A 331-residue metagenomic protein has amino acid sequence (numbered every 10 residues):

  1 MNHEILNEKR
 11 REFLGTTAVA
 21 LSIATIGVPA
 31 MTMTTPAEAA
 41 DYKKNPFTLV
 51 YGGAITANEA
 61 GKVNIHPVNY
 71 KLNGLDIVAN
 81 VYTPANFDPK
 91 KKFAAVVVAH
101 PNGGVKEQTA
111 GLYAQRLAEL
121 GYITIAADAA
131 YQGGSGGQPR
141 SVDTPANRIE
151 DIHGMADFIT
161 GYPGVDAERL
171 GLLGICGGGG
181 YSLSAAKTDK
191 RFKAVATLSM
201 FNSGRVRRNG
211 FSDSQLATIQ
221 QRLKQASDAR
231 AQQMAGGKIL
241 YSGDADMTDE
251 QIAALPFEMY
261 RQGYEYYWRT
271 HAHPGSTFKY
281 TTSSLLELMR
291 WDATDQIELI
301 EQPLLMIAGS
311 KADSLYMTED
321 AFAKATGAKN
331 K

Functional and structural regions predicted by a protein language model:
M1-E12, V19-I26: N-terminal secretory signal peptides
K44-K91: N-terminal cap/lid segment of alpha/beta-hydrolase-fold proteins
K91-P101: Short beta-strand element of the alpha/beta-hydrolase
G103-Q115: The serine-hydrolase catalytic nucleophile loop
L117-G134: Conserved alpha/beta-hydrolase
V142-Y162: Alpha/beta-hydrolase active-site loop
L183-Y266: Alpha/beta-hydrolase-fold enzymes
I300, M306-A308: Short beta-strand/loop motif that positions the catalytic acidic residue of the alpha/beta-hydrolase fold
